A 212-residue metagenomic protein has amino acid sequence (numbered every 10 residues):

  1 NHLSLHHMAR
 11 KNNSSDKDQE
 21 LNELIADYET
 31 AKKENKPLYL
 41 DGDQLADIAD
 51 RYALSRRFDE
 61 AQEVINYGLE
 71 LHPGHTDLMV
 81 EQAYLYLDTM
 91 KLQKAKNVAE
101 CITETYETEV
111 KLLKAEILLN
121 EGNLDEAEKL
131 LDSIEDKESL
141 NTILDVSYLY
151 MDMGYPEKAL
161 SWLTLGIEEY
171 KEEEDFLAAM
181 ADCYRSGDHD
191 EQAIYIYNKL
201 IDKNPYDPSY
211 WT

Functional and structural regions predicted by a protein language model:
P73, T105-E107, K137-S139, K171 (+1 more regions): Short coil turns that delineate tetratricopeptide repeat
